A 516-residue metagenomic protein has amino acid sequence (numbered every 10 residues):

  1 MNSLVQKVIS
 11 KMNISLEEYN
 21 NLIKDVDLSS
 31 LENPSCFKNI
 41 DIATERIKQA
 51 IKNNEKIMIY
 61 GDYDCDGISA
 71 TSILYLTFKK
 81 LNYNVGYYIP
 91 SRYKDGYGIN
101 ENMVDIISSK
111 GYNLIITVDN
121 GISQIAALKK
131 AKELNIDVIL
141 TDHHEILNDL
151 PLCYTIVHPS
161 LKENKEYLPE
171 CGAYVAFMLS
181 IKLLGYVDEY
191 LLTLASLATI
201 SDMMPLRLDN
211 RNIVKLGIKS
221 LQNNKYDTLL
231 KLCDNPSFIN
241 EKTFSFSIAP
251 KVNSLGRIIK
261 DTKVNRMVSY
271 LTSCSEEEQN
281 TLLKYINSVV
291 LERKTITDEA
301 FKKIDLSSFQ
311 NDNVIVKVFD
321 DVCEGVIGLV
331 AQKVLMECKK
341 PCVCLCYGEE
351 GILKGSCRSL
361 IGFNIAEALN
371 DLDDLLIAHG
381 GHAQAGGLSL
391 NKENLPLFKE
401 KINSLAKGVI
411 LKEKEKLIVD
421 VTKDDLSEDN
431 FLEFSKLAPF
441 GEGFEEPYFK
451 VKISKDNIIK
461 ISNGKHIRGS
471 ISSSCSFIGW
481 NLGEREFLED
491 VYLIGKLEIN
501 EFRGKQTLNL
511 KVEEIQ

Functional and structural regions predicted by a protein language model:
N2-L114, L134, L152, L184-E400 (+4 more regions): Hydrophobic helix-and-loop "lid/oligomerization" segment in the mid-to-C-terminal part of catalytic domains
I107-S108, T117, I122-A131, I136-M204 (+2 more regions): Conserved phosphate-handling catalytic cores of large alpha/beta enzymes
N394-E400, F487-Q516: OB-fold single-stranded nucleic acid-binding module
V421-K423, A438, L497-I499: Beta-strand elements of well-folded, non-transmembrane domains
F431-P447: Non-catalytic interaction/regulatory segments
E442-N463, V491-L497: Structural detector for short beta-strands of small beta-barrel domains
I461-G469, Q506-L510: Short aromatic-glycine-enriched beta-strand elements
S472-F487: Beta-strand/loop nucleic-acid-binding surfaces
